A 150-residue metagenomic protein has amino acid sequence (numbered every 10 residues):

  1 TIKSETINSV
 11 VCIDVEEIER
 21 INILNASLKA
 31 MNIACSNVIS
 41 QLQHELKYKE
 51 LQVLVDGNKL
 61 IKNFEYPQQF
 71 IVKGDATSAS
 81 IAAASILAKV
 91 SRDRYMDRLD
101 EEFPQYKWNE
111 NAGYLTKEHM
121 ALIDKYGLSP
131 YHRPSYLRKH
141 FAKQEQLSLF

Functional and structural regions predicted by a protein language model:
T1-F150: RNase H-like, Mg2+-dependent phosphodiesterase core, and more generally RNA phosphate-backbone-engaging helix-loop
